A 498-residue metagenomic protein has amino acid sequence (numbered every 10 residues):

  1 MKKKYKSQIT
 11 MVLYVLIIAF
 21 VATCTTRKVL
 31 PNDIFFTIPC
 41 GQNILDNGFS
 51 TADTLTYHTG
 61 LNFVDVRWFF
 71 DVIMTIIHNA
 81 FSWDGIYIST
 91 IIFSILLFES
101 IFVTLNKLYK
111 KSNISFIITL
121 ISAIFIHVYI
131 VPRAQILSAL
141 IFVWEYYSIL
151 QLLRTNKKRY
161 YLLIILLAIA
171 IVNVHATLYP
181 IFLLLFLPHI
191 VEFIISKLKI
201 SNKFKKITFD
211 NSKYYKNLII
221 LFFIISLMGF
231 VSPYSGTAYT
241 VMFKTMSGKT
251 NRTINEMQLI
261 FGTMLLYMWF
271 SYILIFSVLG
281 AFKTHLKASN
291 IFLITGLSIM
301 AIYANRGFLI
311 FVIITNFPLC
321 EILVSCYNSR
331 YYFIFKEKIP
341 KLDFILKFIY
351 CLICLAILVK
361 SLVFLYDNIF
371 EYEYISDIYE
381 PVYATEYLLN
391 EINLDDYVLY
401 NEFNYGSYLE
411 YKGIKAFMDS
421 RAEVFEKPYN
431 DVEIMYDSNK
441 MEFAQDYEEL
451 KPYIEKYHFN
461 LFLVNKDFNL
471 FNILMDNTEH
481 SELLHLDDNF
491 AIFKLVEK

Functional and structural regions predicted by a protein language model:
V21, S122-I126, Y160-T177, I181-F186 (+2 more regions): Membrane-interface alpha helices of multi-pass inner-membrane proteins
V29-D33, L45-S50, H58-T59, N173-T284 (+1 more regions): Transmembrane catalytic cores of multi-pass membrane glycosyltransferases and polysaccharide-assembly enzymes
G60-D84, I88: Short hydrophobic/aromatic helix or loop-helix immediately within or flanking a transmembrane segment in polytopic
I88-Y109: Transmembrane-helix motifs of polytopic, lipid-linked glycan transferases
Y129-L137: Short acidic/glycine- and proline-prone juxtamembrane loop motifs at membrane-interface regions of multi-pass membrane
Q151-I169, K216-I220, H285-T295: Short hydrophobic alpha-helices at membrane interfaces in multi-pass membrane enzymes
F333-E391, G406, K412, S420-V424 (+1 more regions): Membrane-proximal, lumen/periplasm-facing interface regions of secretory-pathway glyco- and lipid-modifying enzymes
L389-N430, E455, F459-D467, F493: Short periplasmic/luminal acceptor-recognition loop of GT-C membrane glycosyltransferases, typified by
